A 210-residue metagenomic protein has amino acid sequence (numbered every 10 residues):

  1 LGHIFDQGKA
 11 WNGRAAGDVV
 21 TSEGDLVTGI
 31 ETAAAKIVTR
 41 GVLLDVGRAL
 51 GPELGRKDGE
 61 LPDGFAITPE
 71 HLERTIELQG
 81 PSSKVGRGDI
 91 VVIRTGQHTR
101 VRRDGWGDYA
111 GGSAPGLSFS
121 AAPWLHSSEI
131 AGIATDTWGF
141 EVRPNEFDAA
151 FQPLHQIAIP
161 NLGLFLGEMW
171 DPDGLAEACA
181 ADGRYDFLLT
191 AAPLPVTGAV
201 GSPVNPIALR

Functional and structural regions predicted by a protein language model:
L1-R210: Active-/binding-site microenvironments in catalytic and ligand-binding cores
